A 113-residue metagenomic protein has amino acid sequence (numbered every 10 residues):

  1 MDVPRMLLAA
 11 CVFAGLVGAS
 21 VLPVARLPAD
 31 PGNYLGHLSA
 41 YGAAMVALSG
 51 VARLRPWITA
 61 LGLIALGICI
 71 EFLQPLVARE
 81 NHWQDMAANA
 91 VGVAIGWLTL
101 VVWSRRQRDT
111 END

Functional and structural regions predicted by a protein language model:
M1-M86, A90-D113: Bulky hydrophobic segments
